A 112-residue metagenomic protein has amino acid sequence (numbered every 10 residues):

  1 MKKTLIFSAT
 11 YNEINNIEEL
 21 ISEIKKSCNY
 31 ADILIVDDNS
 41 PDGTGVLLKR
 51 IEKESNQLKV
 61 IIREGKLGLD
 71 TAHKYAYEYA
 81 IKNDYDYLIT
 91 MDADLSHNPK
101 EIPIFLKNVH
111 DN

Functional and structural regions predicted by a protein language model:
M1-N112: Structured catalytic core of nucleotide-sugar glycosyltransferases
